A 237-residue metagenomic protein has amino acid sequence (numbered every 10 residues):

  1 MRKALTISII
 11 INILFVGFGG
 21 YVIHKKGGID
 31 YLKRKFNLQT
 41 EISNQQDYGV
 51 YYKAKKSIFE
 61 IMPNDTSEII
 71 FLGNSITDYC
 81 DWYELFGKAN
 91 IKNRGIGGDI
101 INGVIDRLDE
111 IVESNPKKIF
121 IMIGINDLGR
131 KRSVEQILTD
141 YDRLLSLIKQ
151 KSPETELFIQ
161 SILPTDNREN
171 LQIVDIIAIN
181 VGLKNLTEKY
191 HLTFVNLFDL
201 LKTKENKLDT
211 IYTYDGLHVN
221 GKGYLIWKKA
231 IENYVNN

Functional and structural regions predicted by a protein language model:
M1-E68: N-terminal secretory targeting modules
T40-Q46, K88-I101, G129-R132, G216: Acidic/histidine-rich helix-loop elements that form or flank divalent-metal/phosphate-binding sites at the catalytic
T66-W82: Catalytic nucleophile-elbow at a beta strand-turn-alpha helix junction centered on a G-D-S/GDSL motif, marking
S75, I96, I125: Active-site metal-binding loops of divalent metal-dependent hydrolases
D78-F86, N90, I101-T139, L147 (+2 more regions): Oxyanion-hole/transition-state-stabilizing segment in secreted/luminal serine hydrolases and related acyltransferases
V134-L144, I173-N180: Charged helix-capping and loop-helix junction motifs
S152-E156: A short helix->loop->beta-strand "cap" motif at the edges of active sites that frequently abuts
P164-N237: Catalytic His-Asp segment of secreted/periplasmic serine-dependent ester chemistry enzymes
